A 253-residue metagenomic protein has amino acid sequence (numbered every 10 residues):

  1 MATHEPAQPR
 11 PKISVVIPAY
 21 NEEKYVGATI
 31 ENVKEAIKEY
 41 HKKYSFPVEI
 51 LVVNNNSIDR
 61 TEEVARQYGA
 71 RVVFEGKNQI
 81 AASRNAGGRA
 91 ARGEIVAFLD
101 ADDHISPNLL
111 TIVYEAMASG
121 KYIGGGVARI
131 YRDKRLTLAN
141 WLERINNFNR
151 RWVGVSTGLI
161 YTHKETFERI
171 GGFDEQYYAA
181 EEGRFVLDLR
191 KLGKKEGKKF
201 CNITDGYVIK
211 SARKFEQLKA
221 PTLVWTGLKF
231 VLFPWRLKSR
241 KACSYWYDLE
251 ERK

Functional and structural regions predicted by a protein language model:
K12-S14, E49, R184: Cell-envelope/extracellular polymer assembly enzymes that use nucleotide-activated donors
E22-K42: Short, well-formed alpha-helical segments that are part of the catalytic scaffolds of diverse glycosyltransferases
L51-E62, D103: A conserved acidic beta->alpha catalytic loop
R60, A101-E115, L187: Acidic donor-binding/catalytic loop of UDP-sugar-dependent glycosyltransferases, especially processive GT2
V64, E75-A91: Glycine-rich, basic loop-to-helix element that forms the pyrophosphate-binding segment of sugar-nucleotide handling
V96: Short aromatic/hydrophobic "clamp" motif used to bind/position activated sugar donors
P107-T137: Conserved donor NDP-sugar-binding/catalytic core segment of glycosyltransferases
T166-G171, Y177-G197: A short, conserved alpha-helix in the catalytic core of glycosyltransferases
